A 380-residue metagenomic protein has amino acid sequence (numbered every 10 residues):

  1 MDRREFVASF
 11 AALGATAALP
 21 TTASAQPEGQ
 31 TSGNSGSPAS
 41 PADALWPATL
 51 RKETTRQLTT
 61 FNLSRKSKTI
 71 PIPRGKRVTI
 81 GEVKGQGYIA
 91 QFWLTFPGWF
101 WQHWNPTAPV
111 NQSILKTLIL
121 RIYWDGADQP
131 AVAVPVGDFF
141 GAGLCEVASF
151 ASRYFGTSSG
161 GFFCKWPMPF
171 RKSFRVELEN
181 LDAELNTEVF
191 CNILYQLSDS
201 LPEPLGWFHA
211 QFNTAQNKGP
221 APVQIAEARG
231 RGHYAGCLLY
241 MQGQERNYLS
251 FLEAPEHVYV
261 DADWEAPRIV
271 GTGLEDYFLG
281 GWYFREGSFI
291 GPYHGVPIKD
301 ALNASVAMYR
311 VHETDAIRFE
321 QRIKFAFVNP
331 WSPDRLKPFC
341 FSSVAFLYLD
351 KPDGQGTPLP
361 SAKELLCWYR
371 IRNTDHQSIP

Functional and structural regions predicted by a protein language model:
E5-A25: N-terminal export signals
T31-P380: Beta-strand-centric surfaces of beta-sandwich/beta-rich domains
